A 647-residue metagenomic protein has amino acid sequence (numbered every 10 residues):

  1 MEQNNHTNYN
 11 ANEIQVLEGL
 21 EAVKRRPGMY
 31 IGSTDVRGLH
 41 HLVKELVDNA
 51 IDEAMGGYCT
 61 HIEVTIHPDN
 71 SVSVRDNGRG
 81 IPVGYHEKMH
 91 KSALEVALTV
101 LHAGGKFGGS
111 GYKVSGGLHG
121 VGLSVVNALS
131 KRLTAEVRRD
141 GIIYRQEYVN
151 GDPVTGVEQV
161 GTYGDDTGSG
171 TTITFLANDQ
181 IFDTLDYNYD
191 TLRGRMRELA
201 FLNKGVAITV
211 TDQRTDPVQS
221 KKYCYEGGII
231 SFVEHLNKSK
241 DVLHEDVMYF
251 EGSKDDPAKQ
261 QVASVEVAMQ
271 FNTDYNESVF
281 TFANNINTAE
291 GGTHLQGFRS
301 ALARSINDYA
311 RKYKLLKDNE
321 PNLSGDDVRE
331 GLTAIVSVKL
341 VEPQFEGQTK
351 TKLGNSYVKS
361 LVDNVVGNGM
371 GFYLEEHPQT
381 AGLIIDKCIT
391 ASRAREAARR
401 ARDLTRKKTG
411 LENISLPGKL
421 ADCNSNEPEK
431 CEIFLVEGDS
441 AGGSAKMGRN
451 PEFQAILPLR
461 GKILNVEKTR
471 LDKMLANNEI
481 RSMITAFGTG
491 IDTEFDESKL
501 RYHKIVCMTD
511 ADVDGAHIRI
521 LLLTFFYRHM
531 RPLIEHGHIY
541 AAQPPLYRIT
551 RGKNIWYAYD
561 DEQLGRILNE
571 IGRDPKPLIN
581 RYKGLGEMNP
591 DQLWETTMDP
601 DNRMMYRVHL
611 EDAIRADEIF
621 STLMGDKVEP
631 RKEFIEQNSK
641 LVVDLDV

Functional and structural regions predicted by a protein language model:
M1-N12, L20, K44, D52-A54 (+12 more regions): GHKL-family ATPase ATP-binding module
R25-K44: Conserved short strand/loop->alpha-helix "switch" segment adjacent to the catalytic nucleotide/phosphoryl-transfer site
G80-Y85: A short glycine-centered beta->alpha linker in the GHKL/HATPase_c
H86-E87, L94: Short adenine-binding "F-helix/F-box" segment of the Bergerat
E87, E346-K359, Y557, D561 (+1 more regions): Helical (often loop-to-helix) elements that flank the catalytic cores of nucleotide-handling enzymes
R393-E412, E427-E432, G443, M447-R449 (+2 more regions): C-terminal interaction appendages of subunits in large macromolecular complexes
